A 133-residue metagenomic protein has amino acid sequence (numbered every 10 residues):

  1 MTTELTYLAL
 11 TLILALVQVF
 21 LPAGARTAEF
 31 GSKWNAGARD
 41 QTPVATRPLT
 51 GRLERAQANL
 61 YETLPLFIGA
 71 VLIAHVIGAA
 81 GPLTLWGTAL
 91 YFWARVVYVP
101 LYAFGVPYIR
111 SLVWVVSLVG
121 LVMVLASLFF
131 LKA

Functional and structural regions predicted by a protein language model:
T2-R39: N-terminal signal-anchor transmembrane alpha helix
L10-I13, Q57, A89-W93, L112 (+1 more regions): Hydrophobic residues within alpha-helical transmembrane segments of multi-pass solute transporters/permease subunits
L12-P22, I68, L72, R95-Y98 (+1 more regions): Helical transmembrane-bundle signal
T46-Y61: Interfacial helix-start motif at the membrane-water boundary
A58-V71: Core segments of transmembrane alpha-helices that mediate helix-helix packing or line hydrophobic substrate/ligand
G81-Y91: Structural signature of hydrophobic alpha-helical transmembrane segments
V96-V119: Interfacial loop-to-transmembrane junctions
V124-A133: Juxtamembrane boundary at the C-terminal end of a transmembrane helix
